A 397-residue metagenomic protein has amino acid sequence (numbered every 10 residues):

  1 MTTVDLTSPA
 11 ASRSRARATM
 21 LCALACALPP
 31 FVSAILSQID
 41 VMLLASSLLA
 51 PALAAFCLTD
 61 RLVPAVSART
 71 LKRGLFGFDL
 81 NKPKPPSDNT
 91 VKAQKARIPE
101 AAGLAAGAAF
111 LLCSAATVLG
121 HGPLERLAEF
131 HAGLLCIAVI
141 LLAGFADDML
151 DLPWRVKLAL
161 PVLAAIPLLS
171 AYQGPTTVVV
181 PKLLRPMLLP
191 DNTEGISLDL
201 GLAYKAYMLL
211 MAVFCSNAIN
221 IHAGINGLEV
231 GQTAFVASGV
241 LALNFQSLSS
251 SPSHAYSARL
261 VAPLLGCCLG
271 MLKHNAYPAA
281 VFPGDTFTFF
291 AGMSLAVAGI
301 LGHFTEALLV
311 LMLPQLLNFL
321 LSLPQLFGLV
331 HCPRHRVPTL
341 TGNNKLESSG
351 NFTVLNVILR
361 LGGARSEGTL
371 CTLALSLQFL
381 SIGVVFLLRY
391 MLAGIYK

Functional and structural regions predicted by a protein language model:
T2-G74, A106-G122, R126-L142, K182-L183 (+3 more regions): Alpha-helical transmembrane segments
N81-P99: Juxtamembrane helix-capping/reentrant segments at transmembrane boundaries
A93-I98, M187-A203: Short aromatic-rich membrane-water interface segments that cap or initiate transmembrane helices in multi-pass membrane
G122-L168: Hydrophobic alpha-helical hairpins/lids featuring a short glycine-rich hinge
L150-G195, Q232-G239, L243: Glycine/proline-rich, flexible active-site/cofactor-binding loop segments that harbor closely spaced acidic
